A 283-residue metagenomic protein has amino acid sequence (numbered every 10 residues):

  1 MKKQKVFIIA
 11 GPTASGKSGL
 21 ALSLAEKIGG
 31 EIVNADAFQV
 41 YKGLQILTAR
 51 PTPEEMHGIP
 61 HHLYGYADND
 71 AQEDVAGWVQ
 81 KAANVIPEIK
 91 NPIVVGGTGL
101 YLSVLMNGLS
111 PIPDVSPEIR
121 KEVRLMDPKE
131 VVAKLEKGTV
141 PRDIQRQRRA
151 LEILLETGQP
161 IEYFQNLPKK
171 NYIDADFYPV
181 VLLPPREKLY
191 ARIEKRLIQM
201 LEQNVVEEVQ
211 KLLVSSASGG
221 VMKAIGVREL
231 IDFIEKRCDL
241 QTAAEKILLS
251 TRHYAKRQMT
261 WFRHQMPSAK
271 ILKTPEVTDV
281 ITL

Functional and structural regions predicted by a protein language model:
M1-L283: Phosphate/pyrophosphate-binding catalytic cores of soluble transferases and nucleic-acid-acting enzymes
